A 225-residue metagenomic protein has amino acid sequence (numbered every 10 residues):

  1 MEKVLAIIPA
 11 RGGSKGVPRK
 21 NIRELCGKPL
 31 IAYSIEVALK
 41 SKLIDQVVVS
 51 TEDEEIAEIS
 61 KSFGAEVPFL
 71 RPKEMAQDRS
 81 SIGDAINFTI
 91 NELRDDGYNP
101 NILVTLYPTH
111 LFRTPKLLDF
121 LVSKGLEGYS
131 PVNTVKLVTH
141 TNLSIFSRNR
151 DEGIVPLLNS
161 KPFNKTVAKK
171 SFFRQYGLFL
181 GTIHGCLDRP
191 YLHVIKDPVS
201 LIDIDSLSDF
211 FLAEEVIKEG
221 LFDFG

Functional and structural regions predicted by a protein language model:
M1-P18: N-terminal nucleotide-binding beta1-loop-alpha1 segment
V4, D45, E66, N101 (+1 more regions): Conserved acidic residues
R23-E24, V49, T105: Conserved SAM-binding loop
L30-Q46, I59: A short, N-terminal amphipathic alpha-helix
V47-T51, T134-K136: Short internal beta-strands
E55-V104, F112-K116: Short phosphate-binding loop-to-helix
D84, L111-V199: Conserved core of the sugar-phosphate nucleotidyltransferase
G185-I195, V199-S200, L207-F224: Catalytic donor-sugar/metal-binding loop of nucleotide-sugar-dependent glycosyltransferases
